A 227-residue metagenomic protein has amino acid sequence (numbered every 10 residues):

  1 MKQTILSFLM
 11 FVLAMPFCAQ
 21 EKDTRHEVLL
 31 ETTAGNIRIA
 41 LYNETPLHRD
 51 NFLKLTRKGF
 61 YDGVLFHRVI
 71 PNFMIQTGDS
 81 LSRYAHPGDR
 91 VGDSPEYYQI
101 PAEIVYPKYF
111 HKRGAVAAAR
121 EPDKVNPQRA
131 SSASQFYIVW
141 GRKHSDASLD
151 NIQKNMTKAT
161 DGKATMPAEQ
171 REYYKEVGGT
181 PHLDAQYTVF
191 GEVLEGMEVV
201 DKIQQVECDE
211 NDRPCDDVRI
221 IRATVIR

Functional and structural regions predicted by a protein language model:
M1-K22: Bacterial Sec-dependent N-terminal signal peptides
F17-R227: Cyclophilin-like peptidyl-prolyl cis-trans isomerases
